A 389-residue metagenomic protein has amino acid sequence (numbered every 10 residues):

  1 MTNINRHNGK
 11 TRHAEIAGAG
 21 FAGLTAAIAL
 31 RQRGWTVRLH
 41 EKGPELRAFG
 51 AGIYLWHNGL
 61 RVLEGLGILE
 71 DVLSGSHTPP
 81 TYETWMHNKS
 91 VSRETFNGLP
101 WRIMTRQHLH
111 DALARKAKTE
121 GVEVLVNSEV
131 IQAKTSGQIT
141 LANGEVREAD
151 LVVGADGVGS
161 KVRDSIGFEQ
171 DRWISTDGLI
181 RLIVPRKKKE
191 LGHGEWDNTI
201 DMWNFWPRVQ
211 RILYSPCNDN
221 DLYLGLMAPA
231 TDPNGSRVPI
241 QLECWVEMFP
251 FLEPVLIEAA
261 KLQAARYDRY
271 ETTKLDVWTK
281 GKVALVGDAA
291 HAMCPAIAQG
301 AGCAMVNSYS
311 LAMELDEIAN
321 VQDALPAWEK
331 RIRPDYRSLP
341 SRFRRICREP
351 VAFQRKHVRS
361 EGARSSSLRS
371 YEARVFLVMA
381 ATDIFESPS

Functional and structural regions predicted by a protein language model:
T2-A14, R31, W56-K187, P229-L242 (+2 more regions): Conserved N-terminal helical subregion
T2-R12, T81, V255-I257, A298 (+1 more regions): C-terminal helical "tail/cap" subdomain of flavin- and related membrane-associated enzymes
E15, R38, E123, Y223-G225: A structural signal for isolated positions on well-ordered beta-strands in alpha/beta enzyme cores
I16-G34, H40, V153-G154, L262-E349: Conserved mid-domain beta->alpha element of the FAD-binding
A22, E45, G159: Conserved Rossmann-like nucleotide-cofactor binding loop
P44-V62: Conserved N-terminal glycine-rich FAD pyrophosphate-binding loop of Rossmann-like flavoproteins
V91-W101, T105-H110, A114, I183-Y267: Conserved FAD/dinucleotide-binding core of flavoprotein oxidoreductases
